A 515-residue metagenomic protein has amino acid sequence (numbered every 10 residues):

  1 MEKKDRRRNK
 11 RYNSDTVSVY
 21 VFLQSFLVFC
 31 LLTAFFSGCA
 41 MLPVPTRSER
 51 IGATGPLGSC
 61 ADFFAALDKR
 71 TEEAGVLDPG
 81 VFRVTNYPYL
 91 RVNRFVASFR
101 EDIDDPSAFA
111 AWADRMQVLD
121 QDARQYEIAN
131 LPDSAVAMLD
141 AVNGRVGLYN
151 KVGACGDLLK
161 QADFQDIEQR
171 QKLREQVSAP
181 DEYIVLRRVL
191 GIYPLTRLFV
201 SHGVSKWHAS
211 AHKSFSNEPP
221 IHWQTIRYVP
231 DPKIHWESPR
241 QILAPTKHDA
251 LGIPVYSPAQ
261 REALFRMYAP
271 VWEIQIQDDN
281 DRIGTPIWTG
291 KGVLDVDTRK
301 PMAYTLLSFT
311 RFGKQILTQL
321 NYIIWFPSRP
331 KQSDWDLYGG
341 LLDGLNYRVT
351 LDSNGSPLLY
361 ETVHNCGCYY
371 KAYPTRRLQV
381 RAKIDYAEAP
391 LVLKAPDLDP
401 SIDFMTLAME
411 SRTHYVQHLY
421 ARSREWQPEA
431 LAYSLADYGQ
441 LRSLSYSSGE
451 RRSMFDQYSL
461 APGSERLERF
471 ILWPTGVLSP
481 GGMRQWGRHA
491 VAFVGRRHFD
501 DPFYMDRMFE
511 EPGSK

Functional and structural regions predicted by a protein language model:
K3-K4, N9: Polybasic, lysine-rich low-complexity intrinsically disordered segments
K10-F26: Bacterial N-terminal signal peptides that target proteins for export
S25-F35: Bacterial N-terminal signal peptides
T33, V271-Q275, R329: Short secondary-structure junctions and interdomain/linker hinges
P43-P239, L341-D343, N354-K515: Domain-length functional cores that host ligand/cofactor binding and catalytic or interaction surfaces in mature
Q224-D297: Charged, compositionally biased non-catalytic regions
R282-Y360: Short N-terminal edge-element motif at the start of the domain
